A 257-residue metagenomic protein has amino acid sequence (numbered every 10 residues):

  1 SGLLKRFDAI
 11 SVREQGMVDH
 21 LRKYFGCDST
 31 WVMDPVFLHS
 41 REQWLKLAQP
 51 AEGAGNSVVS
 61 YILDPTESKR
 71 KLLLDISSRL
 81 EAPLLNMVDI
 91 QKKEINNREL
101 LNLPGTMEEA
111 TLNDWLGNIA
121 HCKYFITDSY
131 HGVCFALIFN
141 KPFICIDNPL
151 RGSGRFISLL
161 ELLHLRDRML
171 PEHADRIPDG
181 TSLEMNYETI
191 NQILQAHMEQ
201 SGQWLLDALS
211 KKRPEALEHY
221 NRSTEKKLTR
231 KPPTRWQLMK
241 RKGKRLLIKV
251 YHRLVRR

Functional and structural regions predicted by a protein language model:
S1-R257: Active-site anion-handling motifs in enzyme catalytic cores
